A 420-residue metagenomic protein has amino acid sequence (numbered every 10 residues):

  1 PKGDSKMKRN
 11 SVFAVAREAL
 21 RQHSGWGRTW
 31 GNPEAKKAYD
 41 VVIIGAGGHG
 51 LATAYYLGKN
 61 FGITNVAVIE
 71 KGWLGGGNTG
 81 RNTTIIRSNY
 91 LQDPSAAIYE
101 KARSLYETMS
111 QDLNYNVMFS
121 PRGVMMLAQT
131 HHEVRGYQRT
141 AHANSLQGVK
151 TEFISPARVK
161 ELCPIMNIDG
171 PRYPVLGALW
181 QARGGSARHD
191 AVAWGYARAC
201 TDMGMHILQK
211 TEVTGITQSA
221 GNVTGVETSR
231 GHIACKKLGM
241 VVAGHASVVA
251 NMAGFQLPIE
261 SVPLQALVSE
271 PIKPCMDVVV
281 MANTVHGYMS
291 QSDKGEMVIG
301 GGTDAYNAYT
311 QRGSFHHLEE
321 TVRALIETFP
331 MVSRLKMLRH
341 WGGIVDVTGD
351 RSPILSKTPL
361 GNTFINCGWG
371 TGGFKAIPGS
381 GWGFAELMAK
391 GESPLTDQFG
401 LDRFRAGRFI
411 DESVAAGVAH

Functional and structural regions predicted by a protein language model:
G3-V41, K59-T64: Extreme N-terminal leader/targeting segments of oxidoreductases
G58-T79: Glycine-rich FAD pyrophosphate-binding loop
T83-I165, A324-I326: Dinucleotide-binding Rossmann-like beta1-alpha1 core, especially the glycine-rich loop that anchors the ADP
A97-E100, L127-G136, L179-A199, L208 (+1 more regions): Short beta-strand to alpha-helix junction loop
L179-K237: Helical element adjacent to the flavin cofactor pocket in flavoenzyme catalytic cores
T228, H232-D277: Central helical "cap/lid" subdomain
P271-N362: Active-site lid/adjacent beta-loop-alpha segment flanking the redox-cofactor pocket in flavoenzymes
F329-H420: C-terminal catalytic lobe of FAD-dependent flavoproteins
